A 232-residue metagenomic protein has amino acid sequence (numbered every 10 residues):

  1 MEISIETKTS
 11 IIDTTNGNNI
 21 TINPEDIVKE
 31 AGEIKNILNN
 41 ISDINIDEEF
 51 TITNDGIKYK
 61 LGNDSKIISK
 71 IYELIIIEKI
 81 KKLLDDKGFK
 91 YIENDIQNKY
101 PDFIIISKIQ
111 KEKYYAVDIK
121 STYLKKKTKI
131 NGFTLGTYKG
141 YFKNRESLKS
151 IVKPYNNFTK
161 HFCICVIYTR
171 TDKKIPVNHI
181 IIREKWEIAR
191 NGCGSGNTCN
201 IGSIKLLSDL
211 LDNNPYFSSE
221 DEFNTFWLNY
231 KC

Functional and structural regions predicted by a protein language model:
M1-K99, K108-Y115, S121-C232: Nucleic-acid endonuclease domains
I104: Conserved protein-kinase catalytic-loop segment immediately C-terminal to the catalytic Asp of the HRD motif
